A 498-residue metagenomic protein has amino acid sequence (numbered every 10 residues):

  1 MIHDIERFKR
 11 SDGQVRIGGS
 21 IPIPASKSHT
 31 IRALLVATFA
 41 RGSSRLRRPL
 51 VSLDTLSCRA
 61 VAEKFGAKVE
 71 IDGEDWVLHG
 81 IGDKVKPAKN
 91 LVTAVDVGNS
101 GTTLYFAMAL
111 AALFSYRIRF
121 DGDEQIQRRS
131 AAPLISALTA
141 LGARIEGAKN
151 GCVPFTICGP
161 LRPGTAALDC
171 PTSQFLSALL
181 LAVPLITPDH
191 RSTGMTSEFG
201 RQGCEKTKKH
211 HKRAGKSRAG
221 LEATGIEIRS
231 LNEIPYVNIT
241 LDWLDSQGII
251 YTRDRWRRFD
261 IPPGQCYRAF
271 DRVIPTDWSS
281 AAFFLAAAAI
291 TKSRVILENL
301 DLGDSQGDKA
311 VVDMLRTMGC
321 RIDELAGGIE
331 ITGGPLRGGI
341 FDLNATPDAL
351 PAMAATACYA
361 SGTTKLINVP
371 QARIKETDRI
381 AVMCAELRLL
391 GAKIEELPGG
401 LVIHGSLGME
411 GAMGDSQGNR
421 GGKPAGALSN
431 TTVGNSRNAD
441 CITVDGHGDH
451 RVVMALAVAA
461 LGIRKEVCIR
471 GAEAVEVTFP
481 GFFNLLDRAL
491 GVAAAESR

Functional and structural regions predicted by a protein language model:
M1-R498: Short, structured segments at the rim of ligand-binding sites
